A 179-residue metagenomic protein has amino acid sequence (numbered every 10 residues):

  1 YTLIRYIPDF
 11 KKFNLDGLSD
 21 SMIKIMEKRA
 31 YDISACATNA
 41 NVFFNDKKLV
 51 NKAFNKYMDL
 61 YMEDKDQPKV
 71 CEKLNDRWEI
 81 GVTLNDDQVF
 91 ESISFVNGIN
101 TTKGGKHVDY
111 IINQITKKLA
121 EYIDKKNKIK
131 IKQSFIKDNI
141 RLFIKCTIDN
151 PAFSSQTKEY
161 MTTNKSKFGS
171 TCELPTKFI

Functional and structural regions predicted by a protein language model:
Y1-Y6: GHKL (Bergerat-fold) ATPase N-terminal catalytic module, capturing the glycine-rich phosphate-binding loop and acidic
F10: Conserved binding/catalytic microenvironments
L15, I23-S34, N39-E159: GHKL/Histidine-kinase-like ATPase module
A37, K126, S166-I179: Flexible helix-coil linker/hinge segments at domain or subdomain boundaries
S154-S170: Helical (often loop-to-helix) elements that flank the catalytic cores of nucleotide-handling enzymes
